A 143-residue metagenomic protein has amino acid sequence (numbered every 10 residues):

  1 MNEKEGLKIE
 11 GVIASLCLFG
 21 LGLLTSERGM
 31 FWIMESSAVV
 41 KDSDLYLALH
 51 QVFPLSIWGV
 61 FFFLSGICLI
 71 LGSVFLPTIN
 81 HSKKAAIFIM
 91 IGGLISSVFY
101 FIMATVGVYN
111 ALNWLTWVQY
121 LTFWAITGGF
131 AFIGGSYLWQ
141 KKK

Functional and structural regions predicted by a protein language model:
M1-S26: Cytosolic juxtamembrane helix and N-cap/initiation of the first transmembrane helix
A14-C17, L21, W58-S65, I89-F99 (+2 more regions): Hydrophobic alpha-helical transmembrane segments of polytopic
L21-V60: Hydrophobic transmembrane helix segments
D44-H50, A85, L112-F123: Non-cytosolic membrane-interface motifs at loop->transmembrane helix junctions
F62-P77: Canonical alpha-helical transmembrane segments
F75-I95: Loop-to-transmembrane helix junctions at the membrane interface
Y100-T122, W139: Membrane-helix boundary connector in multi-pass membrane proteins
T127-K143: Membrane-water interface at the C-terminal end of transmembrane alpha helices
